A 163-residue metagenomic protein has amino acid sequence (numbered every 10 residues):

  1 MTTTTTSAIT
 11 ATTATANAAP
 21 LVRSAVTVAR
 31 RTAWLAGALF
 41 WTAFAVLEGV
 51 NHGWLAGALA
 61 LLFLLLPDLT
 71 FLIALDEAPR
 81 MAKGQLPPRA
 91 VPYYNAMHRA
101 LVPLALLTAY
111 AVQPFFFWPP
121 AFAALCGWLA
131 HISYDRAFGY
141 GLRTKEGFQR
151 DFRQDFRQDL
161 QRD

Functional and structural regions predicted by a protein language model:
T2-D163: N-terminal membrane-targeting hydrophobic helices
